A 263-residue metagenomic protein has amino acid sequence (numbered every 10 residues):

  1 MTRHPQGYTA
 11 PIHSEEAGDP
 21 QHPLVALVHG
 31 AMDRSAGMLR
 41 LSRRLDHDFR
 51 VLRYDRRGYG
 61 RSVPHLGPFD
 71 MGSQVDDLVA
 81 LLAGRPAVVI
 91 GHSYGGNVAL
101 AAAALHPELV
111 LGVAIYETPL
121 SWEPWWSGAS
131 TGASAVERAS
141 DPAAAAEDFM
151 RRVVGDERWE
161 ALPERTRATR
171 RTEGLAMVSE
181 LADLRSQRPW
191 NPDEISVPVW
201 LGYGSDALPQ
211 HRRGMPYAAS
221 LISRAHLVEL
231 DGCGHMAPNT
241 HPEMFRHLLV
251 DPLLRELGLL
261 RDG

Functional and structural regions predicted by a protein language model:
G7-P64: Conserved HGGG/HGGXW glycine-rich cap/lid loop of the alpha/beta-hydrolase fold
L27-G30, S93, G204: Glycine-rich His-Gly loop
R40-R43, L52-I90, Y94, H247: Active-site loop/oxyanion-hole signature of alpha/beta-hydrolase fold enzymes
D55-G60, P119, C233-G234: Short beta-to-alpha linker loops that shape the active-site pocket of alpha/beta-hydrolase fold enzymes
L100-S140: Flexible "cap/lid" loop of the alpha/beta hydrolase fold
D141-R185: Conserved alpha/beta-hydrolase catalytic His-Asp/Glu region
T166-L221, H226-E229: Conserved serine/cysteine hydrolase catalytic core
L230-R246: Catalytic histidine-centered segment of alpha/beta-hydrolase-like enzymes
